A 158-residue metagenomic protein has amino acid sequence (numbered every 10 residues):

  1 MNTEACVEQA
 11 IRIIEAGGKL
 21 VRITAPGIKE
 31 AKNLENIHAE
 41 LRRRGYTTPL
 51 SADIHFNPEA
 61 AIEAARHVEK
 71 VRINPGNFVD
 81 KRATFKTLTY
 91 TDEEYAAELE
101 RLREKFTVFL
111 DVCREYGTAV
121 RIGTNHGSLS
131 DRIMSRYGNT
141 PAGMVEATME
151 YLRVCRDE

Functional and structural regions predicted by a protein language model:
M1-I23, I28, K32-P49, H55-E158: Alpha/beta enzyme core
